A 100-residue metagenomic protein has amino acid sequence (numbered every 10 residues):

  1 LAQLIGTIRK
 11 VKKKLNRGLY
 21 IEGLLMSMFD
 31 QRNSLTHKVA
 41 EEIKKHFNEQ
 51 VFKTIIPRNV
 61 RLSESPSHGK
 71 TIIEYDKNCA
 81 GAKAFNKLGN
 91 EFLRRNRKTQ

Functional and structural regions predicted by a protein language model:
L1-V60: Conserved catalytic-core segment of NTP-binding enzymes
A2, A40, A80-A84, T99: A sequence-composition feature that detects small, non-aromatic residues
E22, E64-S67: Generic signal for short, ordered secondary-structure residues within or immediately flanking folded domains
P57, S63, I73: Nucleotide phosphate-binding site architecture
P66-K87: C-terminal boundary of histidine-terminating zinc-finger modules
L88-F92: Hydrophobic "lid"/C-terminal helical patch of Rossmann-like NAD(P)-dependent dehydrogenase/epimerase domains
L93-Q100: Generic C-terminal helix-cap and adjacent flexible tail
